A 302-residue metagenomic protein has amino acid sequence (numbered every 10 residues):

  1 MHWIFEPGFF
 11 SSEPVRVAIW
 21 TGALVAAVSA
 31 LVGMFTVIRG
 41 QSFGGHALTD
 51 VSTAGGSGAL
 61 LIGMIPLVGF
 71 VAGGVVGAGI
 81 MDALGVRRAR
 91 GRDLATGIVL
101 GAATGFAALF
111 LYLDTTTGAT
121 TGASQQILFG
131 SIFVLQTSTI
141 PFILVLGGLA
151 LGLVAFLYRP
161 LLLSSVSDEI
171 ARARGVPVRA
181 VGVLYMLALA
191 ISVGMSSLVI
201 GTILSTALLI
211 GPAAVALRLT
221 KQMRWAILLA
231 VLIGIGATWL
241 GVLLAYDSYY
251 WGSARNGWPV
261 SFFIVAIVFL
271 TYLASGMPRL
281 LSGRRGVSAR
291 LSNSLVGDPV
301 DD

Functional and structural regions predicted by a protein language model:
W3-G8, E13-R16, V99-L157: Transmembrane helix-bundle core of multi-pass membrane transporters and related energy-transducing complexes
F9-A18, L61-V68, A89-A95, S131-P141 (+1 more regions): Interfacial loop-to-helix junctions that mark the boundaries of transmembrane helices in multi-pass membrane
I19-L24, L67-A72, L94-I98, I140-V145 (+3 more regions): Hydrophobic alpha-helical transmembrane segments
T21, T137-P212: Helix-loop-helix "hairpin" substructures at the membrane interface of multi-pass membrane proteins
G22-A30, A78-D82, T104-A108, L146-V154 (+3 more regions): Hydrophobic core segments of alpha-helical transmembrane domains in multi-pass membrane transport and ion-translocation
A27, L31, T49-A54, V75 (+5 more regions): Hydrophobic alpha-helical segments embedded in the membrane of multi-pass proteins
M34-G118, A216-V231, L244, S248-S253 (+2 more regions): Short loop segments and helix-boundary regions at transmembrane helix junctions of multi-pass inner-membrane proteins
R255-D302: Cytosolic-side transmembrane-helix boundaries in multi-pass membrane proteins
